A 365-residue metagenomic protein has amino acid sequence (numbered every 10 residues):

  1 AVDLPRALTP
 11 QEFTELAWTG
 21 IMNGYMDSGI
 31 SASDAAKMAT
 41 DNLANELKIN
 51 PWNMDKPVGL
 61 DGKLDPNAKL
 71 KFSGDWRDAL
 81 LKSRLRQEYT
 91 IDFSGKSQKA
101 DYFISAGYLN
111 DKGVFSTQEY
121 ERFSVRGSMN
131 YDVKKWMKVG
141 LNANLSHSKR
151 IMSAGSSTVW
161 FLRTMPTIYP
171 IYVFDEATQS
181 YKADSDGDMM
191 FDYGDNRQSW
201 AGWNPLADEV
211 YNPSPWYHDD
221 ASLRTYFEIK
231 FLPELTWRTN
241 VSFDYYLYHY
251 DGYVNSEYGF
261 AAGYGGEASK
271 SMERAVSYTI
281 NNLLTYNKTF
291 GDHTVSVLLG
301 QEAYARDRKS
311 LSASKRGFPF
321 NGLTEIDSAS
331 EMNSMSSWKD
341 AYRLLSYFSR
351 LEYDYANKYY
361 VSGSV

Functional and structural regions predicted by a protein language model:
A1-F72, S83, V114-Q118, S124-S222 (+1 more regions): Surface-exposed loop/interface segments of Gram-negative outer-membrane beta-barrel transport/assembly proteins
A79-R84, F93-S97: Outer-membrane beta-barrel initiation region
R86, S97-Q98, K134-W136, K230-L232 (+2 more regions): Outer-membrane beta-barrel channels and translocator barrels
R86, T90, S94, Y108-D111 (+1 more regions): Conserved interaction-surface patches within small, structured recognition/assembly domains
T90-S94, S105, S128, R224-Y226 (+4 more regions): Outer-membrane beta-barrel architecture
A106-K112, V361-V365: Transmembrane beta-strand segments that form the barrel wall of outer-membrane beta-barrel proteins
R350-D354, V361-S364: Exposed, low-structure sequence patches enriched in small/polar residues
